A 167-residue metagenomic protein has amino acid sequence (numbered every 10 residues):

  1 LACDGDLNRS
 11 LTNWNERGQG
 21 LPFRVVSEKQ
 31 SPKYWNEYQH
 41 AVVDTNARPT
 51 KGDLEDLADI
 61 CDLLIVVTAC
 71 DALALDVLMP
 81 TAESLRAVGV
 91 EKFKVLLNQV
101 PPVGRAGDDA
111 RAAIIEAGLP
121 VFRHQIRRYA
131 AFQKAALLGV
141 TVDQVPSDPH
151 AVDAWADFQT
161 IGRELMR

Functional and structural regions predicted by a protein language model:
L1-A2, G20-R24, E28-H40, I60-L63 (+3 more regions): Catalytic phosphate/metal-binding cores of nucleic-acid and nucleotide-processing enzymes, i.e., regions that mediate
L1-N13: Short beta-strand-centered segment that lines the nucleotide-binding/catalytic pocket of NTP-utilizing
D6, Y34-L54: Switch II (G3) loop of P-loop NTPases
T50-A72: Inter-motif core of Ras-like GTPase G domains
L75-Q99: Conserved C-terminal guanine-recognition region of P-loop GTPase G domains, centered on the G4
P101, R111-D143: Beta-strand-loop-alpha "switch" segments that mediate conformational coupling across diverse proteins
A136-W155, I161: C-terminal boundary of histidine-terminating zinc-finger modules
